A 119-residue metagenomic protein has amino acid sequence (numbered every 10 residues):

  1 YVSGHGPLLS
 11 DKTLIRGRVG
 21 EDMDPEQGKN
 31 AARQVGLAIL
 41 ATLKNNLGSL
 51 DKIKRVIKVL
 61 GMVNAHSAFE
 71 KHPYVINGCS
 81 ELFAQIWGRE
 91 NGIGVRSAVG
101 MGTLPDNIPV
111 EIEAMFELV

Functional and structural regions predicted by a protein language model:
Y1-V119: Short, polar/acidic, helix-capping and beta-turn segments at strand->helix junctions that line the mouths
